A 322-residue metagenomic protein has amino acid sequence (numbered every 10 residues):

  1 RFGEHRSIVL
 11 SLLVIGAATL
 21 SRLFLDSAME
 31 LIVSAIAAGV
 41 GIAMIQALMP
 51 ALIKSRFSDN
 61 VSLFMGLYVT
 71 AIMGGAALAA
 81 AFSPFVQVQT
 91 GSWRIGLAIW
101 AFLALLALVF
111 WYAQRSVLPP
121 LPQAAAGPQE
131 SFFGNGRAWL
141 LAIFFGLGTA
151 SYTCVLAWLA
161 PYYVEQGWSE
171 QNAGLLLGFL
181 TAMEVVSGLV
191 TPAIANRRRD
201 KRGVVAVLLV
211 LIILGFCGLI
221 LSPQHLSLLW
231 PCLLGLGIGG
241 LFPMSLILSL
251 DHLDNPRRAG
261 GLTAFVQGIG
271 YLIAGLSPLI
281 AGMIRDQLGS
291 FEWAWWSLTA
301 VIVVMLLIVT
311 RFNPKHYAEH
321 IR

Functional and structural regions predicted by a protein language model:
R1-E4, S187-D200: Helix-to-loop junctions at the C-terminal end of transmembrane segments in multipass secondary transporters
G3, F24-M29, S58, R199 (+1 more regions): Helix-breaking motifs and short loop linkers at transmembrane-helix boundaries and internal kinks in secondary membrane
H5-I8, L31, V204-V205: Primarily marks hydrophobic transmembrane alpha-helices of the MFS/SLC 12-helix fold
L13-D26, L211-P223: C-terminal ends and interior cores of transmembrane alpha-helices in multi-pass membrane transporters/permeases
E30, D59-N60, L67-S116: Helix-loop-helix hairpin linking two adjacent transmembrane segments in secondary transporters
S34-T70: Cytoplasmic helix-loop-helix junction between adjacent transmembrane helices in 12-TM secondary transporters
G136-G178, A182-G188: Extracytoplasmic gate region of multi-pass secondary transporters
L253-E292, L298: A late C-terminal transmembrane helix in Major Facilitator Superfamily
